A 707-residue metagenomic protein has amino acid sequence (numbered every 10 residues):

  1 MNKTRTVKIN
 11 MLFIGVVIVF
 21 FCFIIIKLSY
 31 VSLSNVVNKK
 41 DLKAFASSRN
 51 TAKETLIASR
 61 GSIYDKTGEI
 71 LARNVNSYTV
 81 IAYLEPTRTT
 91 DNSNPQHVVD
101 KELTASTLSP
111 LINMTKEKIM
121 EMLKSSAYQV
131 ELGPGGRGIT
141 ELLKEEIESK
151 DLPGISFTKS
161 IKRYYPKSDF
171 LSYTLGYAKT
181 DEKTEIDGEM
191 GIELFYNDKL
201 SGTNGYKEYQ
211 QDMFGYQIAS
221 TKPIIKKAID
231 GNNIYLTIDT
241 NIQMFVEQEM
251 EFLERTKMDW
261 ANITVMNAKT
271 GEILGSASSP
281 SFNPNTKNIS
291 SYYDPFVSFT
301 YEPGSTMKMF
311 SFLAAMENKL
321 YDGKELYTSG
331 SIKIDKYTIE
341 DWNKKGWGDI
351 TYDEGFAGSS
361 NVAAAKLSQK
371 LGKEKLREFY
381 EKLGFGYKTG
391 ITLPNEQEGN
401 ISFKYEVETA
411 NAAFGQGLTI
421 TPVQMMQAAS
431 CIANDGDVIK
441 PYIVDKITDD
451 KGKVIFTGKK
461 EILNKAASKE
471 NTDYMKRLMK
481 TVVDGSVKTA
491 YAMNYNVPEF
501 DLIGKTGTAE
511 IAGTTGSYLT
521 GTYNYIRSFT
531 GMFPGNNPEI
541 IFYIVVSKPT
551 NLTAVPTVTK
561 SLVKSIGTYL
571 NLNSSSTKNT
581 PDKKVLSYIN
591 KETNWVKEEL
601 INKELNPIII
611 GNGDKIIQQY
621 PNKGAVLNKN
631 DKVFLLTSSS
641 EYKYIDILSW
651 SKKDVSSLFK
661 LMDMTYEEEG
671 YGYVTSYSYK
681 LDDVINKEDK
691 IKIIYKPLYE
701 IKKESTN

Functional and structural regions predicted by a protein language model:
M1-N285, E374-K382, V545, L552-T568 (+3 more regions): Periplasmic/cell-envelope proteins involved in peptidoglycan metabolism and beta-lactam response
L56-S59, K66, V75-S77, L152 (+17 more regions): Extracytoplasmic
A58, P95-E102, R137-E141, M190 (+13 more regions): Soluble non-cytosolic domains of exported or imported proteins
A72, D212-P223, A261-G304, F310-I544: Beta-lactam-recognizing serine transpeptidase/beta-lactamase-like catalytic domain environment
V75, G154-T158, T256, K324-E325 (+3 more regions): Short, well-structured beta-strand/strand-turn elements
S109-N113, L152, K179, S201 (+13 more regions): Sec-exported extracytoplasmic/periplasmic mature domains
K118-A127, D259-T270, S329, L393-Q397 (+5 more regions): Acidic/histidine-enriched alpha-helical segments
E499, I544-P549, A554-P556, K560-N707: Ligand-recognition elements built from short beta-strands and adjacent flexible loops
